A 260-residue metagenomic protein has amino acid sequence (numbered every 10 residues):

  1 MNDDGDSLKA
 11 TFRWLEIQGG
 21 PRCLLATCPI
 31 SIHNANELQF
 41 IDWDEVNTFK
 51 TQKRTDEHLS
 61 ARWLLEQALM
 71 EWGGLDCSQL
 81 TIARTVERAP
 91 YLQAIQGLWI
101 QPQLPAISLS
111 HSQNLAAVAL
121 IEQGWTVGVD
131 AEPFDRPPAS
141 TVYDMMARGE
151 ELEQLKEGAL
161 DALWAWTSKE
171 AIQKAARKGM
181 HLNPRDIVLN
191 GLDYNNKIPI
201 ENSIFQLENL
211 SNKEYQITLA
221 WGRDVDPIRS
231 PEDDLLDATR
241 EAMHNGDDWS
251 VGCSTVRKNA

Functional and structural regions predicted by a protein language model:
M1-A260: Core catalytic alpha/beta fold that binds nucleotide/phospho-ligands
